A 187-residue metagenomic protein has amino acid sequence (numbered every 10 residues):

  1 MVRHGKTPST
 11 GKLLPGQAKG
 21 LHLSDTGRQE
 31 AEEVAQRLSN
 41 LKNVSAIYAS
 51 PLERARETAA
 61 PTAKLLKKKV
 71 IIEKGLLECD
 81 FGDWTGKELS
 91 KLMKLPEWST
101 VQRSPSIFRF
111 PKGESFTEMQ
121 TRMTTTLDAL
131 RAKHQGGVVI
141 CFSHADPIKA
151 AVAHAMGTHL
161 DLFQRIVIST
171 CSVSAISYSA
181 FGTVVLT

Functional and structural regions predicted by a protein language model:
H4, H144: Short, conserved phosphate/pyrophosphate- and ester-handling motifs at nucleotide-, phospho-/glycolipid
G5-I72: Active-site-proximal alpha-helix that buttresses catalytic centers in soluble enzyme cores
T7, P147-I148: Short active-site segment of divalent metal-dependent hydrolases/proteases that encodes the spacing between
H22, K64-T124, S177: Phosphate-handling substructures
E32-S39, Q120, T124-A132, V152: Generic structural signal for well-ordered alpha-helical scaffold segments
N43, C79-S90, A132-G137, A153-T187: Acidic, low-complexity terminal tails and accessory targeting/binding regions of phosphate-metabolizing enzymes
P61, A150, H154: Active-site signature of alpha/beta-hydrolase-fold catalytic machinery across serine- and Asp/Cys-nucleophile hydrolases
G137-S143: Generic beta-sheet signal
